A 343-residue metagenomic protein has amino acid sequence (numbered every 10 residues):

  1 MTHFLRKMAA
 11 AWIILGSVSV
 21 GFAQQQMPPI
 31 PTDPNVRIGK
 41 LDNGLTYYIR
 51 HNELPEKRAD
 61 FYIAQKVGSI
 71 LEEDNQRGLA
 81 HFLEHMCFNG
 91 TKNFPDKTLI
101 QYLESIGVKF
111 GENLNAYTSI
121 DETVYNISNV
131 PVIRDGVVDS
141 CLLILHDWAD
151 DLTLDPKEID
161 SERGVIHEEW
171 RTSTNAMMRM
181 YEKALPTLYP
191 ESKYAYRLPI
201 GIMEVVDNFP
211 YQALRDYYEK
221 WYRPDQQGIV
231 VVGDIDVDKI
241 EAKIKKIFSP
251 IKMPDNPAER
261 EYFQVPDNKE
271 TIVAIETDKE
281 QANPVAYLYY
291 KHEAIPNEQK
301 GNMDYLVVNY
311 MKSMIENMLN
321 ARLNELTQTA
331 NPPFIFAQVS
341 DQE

Functional and structural regions predicted by a protein language model:
M1-Q25: Bacterial Sec-dependent N-terminal signal peptides
Q25-R37, Y125-S128, D135, L143 (+3 more regions): Histidine-acidic residue clusters that define the catalytic metal-binding segment of zinc metallopeptidase domains
P29-I63: Mature N-terminal segment immediately following signal peptide/propeptide cleavage in secreted/periplasmic
E56, Q65-M180, L198, N208 (+3 more regions): Active-site-adjacent, His/Asp/Glu-enriched structural segments that form or flank metal-binding and acid/base networks
K109-N113, Y289, E316-E343: A structural supersecondary motif
V165-T187, V265-N283, E325-F334: Short acidic/His-enriched helical or mixed secondary-structure segments at domain edges of catalytic enzymes and some
E191, G228-P284: An aromatic/glycine/proline-enriched structural segment found at the starts of mature extracellular/organellar domains
P257-R322: His/Glu-based metal-binding/catalytic segments typifying zinc-dependent metallopeptidases
